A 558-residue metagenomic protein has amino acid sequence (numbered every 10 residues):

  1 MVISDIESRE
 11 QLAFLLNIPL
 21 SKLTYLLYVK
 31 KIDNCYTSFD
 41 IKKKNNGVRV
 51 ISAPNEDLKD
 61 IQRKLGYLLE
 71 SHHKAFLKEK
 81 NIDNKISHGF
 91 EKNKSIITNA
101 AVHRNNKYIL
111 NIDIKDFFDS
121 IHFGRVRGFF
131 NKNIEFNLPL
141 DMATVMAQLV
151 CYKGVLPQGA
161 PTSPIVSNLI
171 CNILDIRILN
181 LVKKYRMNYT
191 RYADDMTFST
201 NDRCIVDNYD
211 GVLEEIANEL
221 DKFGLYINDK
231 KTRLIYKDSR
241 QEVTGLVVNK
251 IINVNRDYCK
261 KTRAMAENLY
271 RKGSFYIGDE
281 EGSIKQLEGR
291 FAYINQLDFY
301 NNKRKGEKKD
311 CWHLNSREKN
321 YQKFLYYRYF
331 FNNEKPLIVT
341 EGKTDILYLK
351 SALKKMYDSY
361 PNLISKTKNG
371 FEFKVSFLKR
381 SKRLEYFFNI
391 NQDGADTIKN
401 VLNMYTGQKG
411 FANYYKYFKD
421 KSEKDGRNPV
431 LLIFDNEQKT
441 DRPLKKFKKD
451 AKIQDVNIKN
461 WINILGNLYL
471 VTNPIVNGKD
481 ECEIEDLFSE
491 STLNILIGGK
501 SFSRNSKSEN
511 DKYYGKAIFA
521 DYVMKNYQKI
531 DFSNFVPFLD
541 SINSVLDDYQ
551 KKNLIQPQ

Functional and structural regions predicted by a protein language model:
M1-K42, I51-A75, E79-I121, R125-P139 (+6 more regions): Right-hand nucleic-acid polymerase module
N106-Y108, Y189, R240, P336 (+1 more regions): The start of beta-strands in P-loop NTPase/AAA+ ATPase cores
N111-K115, G159, S163, Y185-R203: Catalytic palm active-site di-aspartate
I112, A193, T244, T340 (+1 more regions): Active-site flanking residues adjacent to catalytic metal/cofactor-binding acidic residues
P161, I165-Y185, I205, S359 (+3 more regions): Glycine- and acidic-residue-rich phosphate-binding/metal-coordinating active-site segment common to enzymes that handle
T190-D194, D229-K230, N333, R427: Short Gly/Ser/Thr- and Asp/Glu-enriched loop/turn motifs at secondary-structure junctions
D202-V206, E437-K439: Helix N-cap motif at beta-to-alpha junctions
D310-Q558: Acidic, divalent-metal-binding catalytic cores of TOPRIM and closely related two-metal-ion phosphodiester/pyrophosphate
